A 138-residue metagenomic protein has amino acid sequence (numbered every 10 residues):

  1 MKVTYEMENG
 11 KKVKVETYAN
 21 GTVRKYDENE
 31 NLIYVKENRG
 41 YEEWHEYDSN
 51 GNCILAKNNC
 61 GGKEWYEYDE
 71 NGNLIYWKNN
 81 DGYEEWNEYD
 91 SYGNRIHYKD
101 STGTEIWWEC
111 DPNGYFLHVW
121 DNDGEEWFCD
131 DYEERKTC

Functional and structural regions predicted by a protein language model:
V3-N9, Y18, V23-N31, E43-N52 (+4 more regions): Aromatic-rich beta-strand edge motifs centered on tyrosine
E16-A19, Y34-G40, L55-G61, Y76-G82 (+2 more regions): Beta-turn initiation residues at beta-strand->coil junctions
